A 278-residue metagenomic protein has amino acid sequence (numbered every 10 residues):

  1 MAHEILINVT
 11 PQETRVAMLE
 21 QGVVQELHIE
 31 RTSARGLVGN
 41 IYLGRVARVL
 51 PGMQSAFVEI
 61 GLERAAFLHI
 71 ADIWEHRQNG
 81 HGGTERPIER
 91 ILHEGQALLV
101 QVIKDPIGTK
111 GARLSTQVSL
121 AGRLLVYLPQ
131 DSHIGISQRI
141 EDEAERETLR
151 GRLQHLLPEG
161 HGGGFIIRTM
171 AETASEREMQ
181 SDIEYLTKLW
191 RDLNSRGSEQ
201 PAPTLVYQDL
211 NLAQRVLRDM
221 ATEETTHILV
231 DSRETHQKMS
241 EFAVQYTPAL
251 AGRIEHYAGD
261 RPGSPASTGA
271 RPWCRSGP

Functional and structural regions predicted by a protein language model:
M1-P278: DE-rich acidic low-complexity regions and acidic surface loops
